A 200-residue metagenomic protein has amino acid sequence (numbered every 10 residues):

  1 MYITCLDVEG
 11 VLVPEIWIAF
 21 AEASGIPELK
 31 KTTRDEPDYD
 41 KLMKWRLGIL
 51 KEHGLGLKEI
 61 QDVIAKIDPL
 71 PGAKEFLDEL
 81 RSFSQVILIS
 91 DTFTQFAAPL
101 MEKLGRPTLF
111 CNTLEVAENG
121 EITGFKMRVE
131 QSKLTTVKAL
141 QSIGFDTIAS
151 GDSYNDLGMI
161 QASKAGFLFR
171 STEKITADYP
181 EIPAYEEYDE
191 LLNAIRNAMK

Functional and structural regions predicted by a protein language model:
Y2-T113, A117-E118: Alpha-helical substrate-recognition element adjacent to the catalytic core
D78, K138, L157-G158: Alpha-helical segments flanking ligand/cofactor-binding loops in enzyme cores
V86-D91, F145-E186: Acidic, Mg2+-coordinating phosphoryl-transfer loop and its flanking beta/alpha structural elements, shared across
T94-A98, D156-L157, L192: Short, well-ordered alpha-helical microsegments
Q95-T147: Substrate-recognition "cap/lid" segment bordering the active-site pocket of phosphatases
F110, I182-L191: Short acidic-hydrophobic, aromatic-tinged amphipathic segments that line or gate anion-handling sites
T113-A117, S171-I175, D189-L191: Short, acidic/turn-prone active-site loops that include or flank metal/cofactor- and phosphate-binding residues
A117-G124, T176-P183, N193-A198: Short, charged, surface-exposed secondary-structure boundary motifs
